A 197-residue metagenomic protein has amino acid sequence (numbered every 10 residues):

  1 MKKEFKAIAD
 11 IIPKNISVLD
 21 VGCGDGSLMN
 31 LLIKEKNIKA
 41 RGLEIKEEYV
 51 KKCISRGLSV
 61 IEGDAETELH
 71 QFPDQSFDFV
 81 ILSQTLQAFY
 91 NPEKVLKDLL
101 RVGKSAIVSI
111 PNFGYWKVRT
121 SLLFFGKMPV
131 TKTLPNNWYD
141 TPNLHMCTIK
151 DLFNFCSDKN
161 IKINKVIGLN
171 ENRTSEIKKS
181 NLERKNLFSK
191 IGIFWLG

Functional and structural regions predicted by a protein language model:
M1-N15: Conserved alpha-helix/loop element of class I SAM-dependent methyltransferases that forms part of the SAM/SAH-binding
K14, Q75-S76, V102: Alpha-helix C-terminal capping/helix-to-coil transition sites in glycosyltransferase folds
I16-G24: Conserved class I S-adenosyl-L-methionine
S17, K39, S76-D78: Structural signature of beta-strand start/N-cap positions in the alpha/beta core of ABC transporter nucleotide-binding
S27-E68: Class I SAM-dependent methyltransferase SAM/SAH-binding core
E68-D74: Short conserved loop adjoining the S-adenosyl-L-methionine
F79-N91: A short SAM/SAH-binding and catalytic strip from SAM-dependent methyltransferases
E93-D98, S105-G197: S-adenosyl-L-methionine-dependent methyltransferase catalytic module, highlighting the catalytic core
